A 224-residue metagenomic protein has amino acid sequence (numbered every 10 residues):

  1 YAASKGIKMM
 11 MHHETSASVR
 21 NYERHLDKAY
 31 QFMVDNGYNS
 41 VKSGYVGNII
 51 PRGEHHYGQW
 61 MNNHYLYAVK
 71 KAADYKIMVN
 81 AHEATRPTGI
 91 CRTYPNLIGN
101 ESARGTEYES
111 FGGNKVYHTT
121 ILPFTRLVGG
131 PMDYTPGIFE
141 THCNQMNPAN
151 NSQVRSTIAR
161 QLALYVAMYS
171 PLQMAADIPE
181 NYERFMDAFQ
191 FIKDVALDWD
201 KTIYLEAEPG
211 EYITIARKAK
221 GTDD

Functional and structural regions predicted by a protein language model:
Y1-Q153: Aromatic- and carboxylate-enriched substrate-binding clefts and catalytic-loop regions of carbohydrate-active enzymes
S4, D74, Y169, K220-D224: Short, well-ordered loop/turn elements at secondary-structure boundaries
F139, L172, G221: Residue-level marker of positions within ordered structural domains that often coincide with functionally constrained
H142, N147, R155, A188-V195: C-terminal catalytic/substrate-binding lobe primarily of soluble NAD(P)-dependent oxidoreductases
S156, L205, A216-R217: Residues embedded in well-ordered secondary-structure elements
A159-P209: Catalytic cores of secreted or luminal carbohydrate-active enzymes
P209-D224: Carbohydrate-binding surface patches
